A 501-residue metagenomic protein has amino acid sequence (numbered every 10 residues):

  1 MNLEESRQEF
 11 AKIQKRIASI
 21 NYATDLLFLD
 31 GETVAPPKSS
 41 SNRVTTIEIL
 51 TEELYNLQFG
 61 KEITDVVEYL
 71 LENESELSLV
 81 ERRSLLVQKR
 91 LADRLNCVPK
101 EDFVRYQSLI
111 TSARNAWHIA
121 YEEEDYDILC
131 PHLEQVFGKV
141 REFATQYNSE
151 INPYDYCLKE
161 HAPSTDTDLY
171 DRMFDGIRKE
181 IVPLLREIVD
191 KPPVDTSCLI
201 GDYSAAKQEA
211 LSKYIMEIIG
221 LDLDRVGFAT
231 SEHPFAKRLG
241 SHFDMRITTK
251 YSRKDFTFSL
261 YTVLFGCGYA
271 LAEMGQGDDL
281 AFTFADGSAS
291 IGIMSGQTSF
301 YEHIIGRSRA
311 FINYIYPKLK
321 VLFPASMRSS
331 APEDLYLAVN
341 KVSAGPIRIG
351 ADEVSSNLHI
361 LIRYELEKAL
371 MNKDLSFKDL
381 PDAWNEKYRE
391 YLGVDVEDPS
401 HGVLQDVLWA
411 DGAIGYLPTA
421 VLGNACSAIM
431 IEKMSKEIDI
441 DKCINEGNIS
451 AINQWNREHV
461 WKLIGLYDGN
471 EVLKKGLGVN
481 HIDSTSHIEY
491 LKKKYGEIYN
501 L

Functional and structural regions predicted by a protein language model:
M1-T165, L466-N470, I482-L501: A well-structured
N2-S6, K38, N42, F59 (+2 more regions): C-terminal, non-catalytic "cap/extension" segments appended to globular domains
F10, N148, F265, T298 (+3 more regions): Divalent metal-coordination and catalytic microenvironments
N42, R105, H132, M173 (+12 more regions): Secondary-structure capping and boundary motifs in well-ordered enzyme cores
Y106-F258, H487: Contiguous, non-catalytic segments that form substrate-binding/exosite surfaces or channel walls
F174, R178, A206-E209, I215 (+6 more regions): All-alpha helical catalytic cores of prenyl diphosphate-utilizing isoprenoid enzymes
F258-G277, S295-S299: Active-site recognition of the HExxH zinc-binding catalytic motif
G287-R328: Post-HExxH zinc-binding segment in Zn-dependent metallohydrolases
